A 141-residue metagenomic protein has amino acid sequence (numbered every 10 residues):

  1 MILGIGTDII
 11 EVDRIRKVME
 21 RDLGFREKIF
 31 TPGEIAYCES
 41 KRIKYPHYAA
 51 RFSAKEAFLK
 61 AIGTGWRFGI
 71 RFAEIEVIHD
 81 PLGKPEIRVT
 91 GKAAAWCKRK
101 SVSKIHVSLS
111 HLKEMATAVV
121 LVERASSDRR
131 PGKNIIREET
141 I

Functional and structural regions predicted by a protein language model:
M1-I141: Core catalytic alpha/beta fold that binds nucleotide/phospho-ligands
